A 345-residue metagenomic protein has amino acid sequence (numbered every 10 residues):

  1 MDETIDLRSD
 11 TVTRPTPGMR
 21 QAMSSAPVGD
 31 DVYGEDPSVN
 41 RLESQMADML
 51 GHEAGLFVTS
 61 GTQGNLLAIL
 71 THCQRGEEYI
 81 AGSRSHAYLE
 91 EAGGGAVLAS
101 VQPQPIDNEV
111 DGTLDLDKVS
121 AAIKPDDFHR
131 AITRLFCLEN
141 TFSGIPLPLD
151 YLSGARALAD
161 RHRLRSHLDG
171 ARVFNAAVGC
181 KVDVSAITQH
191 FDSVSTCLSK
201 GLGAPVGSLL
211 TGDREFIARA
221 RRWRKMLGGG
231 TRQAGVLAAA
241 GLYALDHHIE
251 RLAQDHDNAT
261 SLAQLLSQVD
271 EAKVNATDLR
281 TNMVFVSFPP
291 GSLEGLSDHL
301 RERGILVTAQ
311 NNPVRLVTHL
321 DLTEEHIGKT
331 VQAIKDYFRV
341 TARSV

Functional and structural regions predicted by a protein language model:
M1-A276, R280-P290, E294-L322, T330-V345: Conserved PLP-enzyme active-site core in the AAT-like
